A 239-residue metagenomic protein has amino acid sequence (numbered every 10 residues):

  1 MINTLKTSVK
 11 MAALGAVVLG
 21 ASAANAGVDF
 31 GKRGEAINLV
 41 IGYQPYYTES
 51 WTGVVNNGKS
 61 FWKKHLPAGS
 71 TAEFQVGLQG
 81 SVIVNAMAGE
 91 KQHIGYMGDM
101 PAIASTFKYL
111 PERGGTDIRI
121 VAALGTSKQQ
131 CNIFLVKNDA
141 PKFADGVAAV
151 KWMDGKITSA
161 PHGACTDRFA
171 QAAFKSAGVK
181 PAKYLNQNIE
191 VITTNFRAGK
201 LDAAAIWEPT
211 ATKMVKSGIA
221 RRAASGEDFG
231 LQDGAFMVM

Functional and structural regions predicted by a protein language model:
M1-N38: Short, low-complexity disordered leader/linker segments with a strong preference for bacterial N-terminal type II
I2, K59, S217: Acidic-histidine catalytic/liganding microenvironments
K6, Y43-Q44, G226: Hydrophobic alpha-helical segments, principally membrane-spanning helices and signal/leader peptides
A12, I120, A182, R222-A224: Residue-level detector of functional hotspots within protein domains
G27-A177, Y184-N186, D202, E208 (+1 more regions): Short, glycine-/small- and polar/acidic-enriched structural segments that line small-molecule recognition paths
I189-M239: Pocket-lining segment of extracytoplasmic ligand-binding domains
